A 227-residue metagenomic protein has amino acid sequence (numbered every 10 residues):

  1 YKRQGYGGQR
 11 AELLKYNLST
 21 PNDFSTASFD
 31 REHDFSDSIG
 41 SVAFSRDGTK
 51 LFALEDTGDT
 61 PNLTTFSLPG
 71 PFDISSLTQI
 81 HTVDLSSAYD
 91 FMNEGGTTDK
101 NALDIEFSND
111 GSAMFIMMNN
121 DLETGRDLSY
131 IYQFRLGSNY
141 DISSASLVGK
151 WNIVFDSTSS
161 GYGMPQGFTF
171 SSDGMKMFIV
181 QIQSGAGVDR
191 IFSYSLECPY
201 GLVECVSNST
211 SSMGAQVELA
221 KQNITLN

Functional and structural regions predicted by a protein language model:
Y1-Q4: Conserved small/polar residues in nucleotide/adenosyl-binding loops
G8-Y16, D59-S67, L122-F134, G185-S195: Structural motif
Y16-S25, T65-S76, Q133-S144, Y194-V206: Short loop/turn segments immediately following beta-strands, especially the blade-tip and inter-blade linker loops
S28-D37, T78-T97, S146-G161, V206-T225: Surface-exposed loop and turn segments in beta-propeller and other repeat-based domains that flank or scaffold
S36-V42, N93-E106, S160-T169: Signature of short aromatic-glycine-proline-rich micro-motifs recurring in repeat-based ectodomains
R46-D47, N109-D110, S172-D173: Residue-level detector of Asp-centered blade-edge/turn motifs that repeat once per structural unit in beta-propeller
T169-V203: Blade-level signature of beta-propeller repeat domains, shared across WD40, Kelch, NHL, RCC1 and BNR/Asp-box propellers
